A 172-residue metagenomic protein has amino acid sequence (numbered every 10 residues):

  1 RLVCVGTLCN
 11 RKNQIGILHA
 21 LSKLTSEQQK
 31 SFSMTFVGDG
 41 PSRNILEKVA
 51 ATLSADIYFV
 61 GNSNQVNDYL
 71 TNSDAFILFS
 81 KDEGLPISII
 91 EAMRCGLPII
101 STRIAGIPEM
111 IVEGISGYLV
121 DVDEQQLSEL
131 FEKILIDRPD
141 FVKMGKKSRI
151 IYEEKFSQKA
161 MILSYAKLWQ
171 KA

Functional and structural regions predicted by a protein language model:
R1-K12, L18-L21: Conserved donor-binding/catalytic core segment of Leloir-type glycosyltransferases
N62, K81: Aromatic "clamp/platform" in nucleotide-sugar-dependent glycosyltransferases that forms part of the donor/acceptor
N67, D74, G96: A short alpha->beta transition loop at the rim of the catalytic pocket in nucleotide-sugar-dependent
P86-I89, I107: Short glycine/serine-rich donor-binding loops of glycosyltransferases
P98-S101, I111: Short hydrophobic beta-strand element within catalytic cores of glycosyltransferases and related nucleotide-activated
E113-G114, Y118-Q125, K133-P139: Conserved acidic donor-binding segment of nucleotide-sugar-dependent glycosyltransferases
K133, D140-K155, M161-K167: A short, well-ordered alpha-helix in the C-terminal region of glycosyltransferases
